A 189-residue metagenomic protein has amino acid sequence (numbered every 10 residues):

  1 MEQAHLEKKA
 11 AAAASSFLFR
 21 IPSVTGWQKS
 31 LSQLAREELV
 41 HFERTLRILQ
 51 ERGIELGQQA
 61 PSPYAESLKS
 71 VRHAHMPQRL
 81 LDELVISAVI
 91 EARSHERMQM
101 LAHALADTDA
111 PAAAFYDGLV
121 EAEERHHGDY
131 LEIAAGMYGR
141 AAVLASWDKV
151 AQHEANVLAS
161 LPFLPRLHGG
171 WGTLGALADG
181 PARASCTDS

Functional and structural regions predicted by a protein language model:
M1-S189: Non-heme di-metal
